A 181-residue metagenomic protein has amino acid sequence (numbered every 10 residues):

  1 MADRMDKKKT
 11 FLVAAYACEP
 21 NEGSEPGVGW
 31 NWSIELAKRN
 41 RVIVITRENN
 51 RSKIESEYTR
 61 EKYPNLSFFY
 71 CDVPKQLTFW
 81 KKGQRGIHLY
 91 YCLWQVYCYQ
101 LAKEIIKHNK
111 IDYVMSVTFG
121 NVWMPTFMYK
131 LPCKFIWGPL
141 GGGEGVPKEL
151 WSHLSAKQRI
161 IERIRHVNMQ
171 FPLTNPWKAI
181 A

Functional and structural regions predicted by a protein language model:
M1-L66: N-terminal subdomain of nucleotide-sugar transferases
T10, D112-Y113: Structural motif
C18-N21, W123, G141-W151, I160-M169: A short, histidine- and acid-enriched strand-loop-helix "catalytic/donor-clamping" loop that lines the nucleotide-sugar
P26, I54-Y58, F79-G83, T126-M128 (+2 more regions): Short aromatic-enriched loop/helix-cap "lid" or pocket-rim segments at secondary-structure transitions that line
N31-I34, Q100, G143, Q158-A181: Membrane-proximal helix-turn-helix segments that form the acceptor-binding/catalytic region of lipid-linked
P64-Y99, Q158-N168: A short, charged, and often flexible helix/loop element on the N-terminal side of the glycosyltransferase catalytic
Y90-Y99, K103, Y113-W151: An aromatic- and histidine-rich active-site surface loop
I105, N109: Active-site charged/polar residues at nucleotide-handling catalytic sites that mediate phosphoryl, nucleotidyl
